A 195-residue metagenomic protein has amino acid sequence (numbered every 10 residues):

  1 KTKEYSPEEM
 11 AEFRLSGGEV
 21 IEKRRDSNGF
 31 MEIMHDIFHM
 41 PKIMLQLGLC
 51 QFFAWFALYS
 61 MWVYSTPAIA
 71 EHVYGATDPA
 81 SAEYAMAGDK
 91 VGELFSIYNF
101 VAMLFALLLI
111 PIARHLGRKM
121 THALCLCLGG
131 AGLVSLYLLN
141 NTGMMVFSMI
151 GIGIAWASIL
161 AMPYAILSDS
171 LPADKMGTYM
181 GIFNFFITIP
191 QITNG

Functional and structural regions predicted by a protein language model:
K1-Y59: Intracellular loop-helix junctions on the cytosolic face of multi-pass helical membrane proteins
G75-F100: Loop-to-transmembrane helix entry
G88, L171-F183: Loop-to-transmembrane helix entry/capping segments in MFS-fold secondary transporters and related SLC/MFSD carriers
N99-L107, I192: Residue-level signature of mid-helix packing/kink "hotspots" within the transmembrane helices of 12-pass Major
L104-R118: Helix-to-loop junctions at the C-terminal end of transmembrane segments in multipass secondary transporters
C127-N140: C-terminal ends and interior cores of transmembrane alpha-helices in multi-pass membrane transporters/permeases
M144-S158: Hydrophobic core of transmembrane alpha-helices in multi-pass small-molecule transporters, especially MFS/SLC-type
S158-P172: Intracellular juxtamembrane helix-capping segments at the cytosolic ends of symmetry-related transmembrane helices
